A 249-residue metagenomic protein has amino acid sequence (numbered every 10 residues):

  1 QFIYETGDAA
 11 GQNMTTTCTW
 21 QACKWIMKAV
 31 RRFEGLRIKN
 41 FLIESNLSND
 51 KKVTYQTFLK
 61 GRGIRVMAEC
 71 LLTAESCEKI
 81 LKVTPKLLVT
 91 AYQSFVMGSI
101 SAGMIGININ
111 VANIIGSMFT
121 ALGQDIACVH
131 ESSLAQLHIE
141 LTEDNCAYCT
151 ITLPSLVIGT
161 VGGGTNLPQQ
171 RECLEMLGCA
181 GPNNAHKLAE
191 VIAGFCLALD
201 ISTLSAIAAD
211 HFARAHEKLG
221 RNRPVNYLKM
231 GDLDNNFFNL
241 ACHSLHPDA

Functional and structural regions predicted by a protein language model:
Y4-N166: Glycine-rich anion/phosphate-binding loop at the beta-strand->alpha-helix junction
I115, D248-A249: Ligand-binding grooves and catalytic loops that recognize ribose/phosphate and carbohydrate rings, and esterified lipid
Y148-D248: Internal helix-turn-beta structural module
